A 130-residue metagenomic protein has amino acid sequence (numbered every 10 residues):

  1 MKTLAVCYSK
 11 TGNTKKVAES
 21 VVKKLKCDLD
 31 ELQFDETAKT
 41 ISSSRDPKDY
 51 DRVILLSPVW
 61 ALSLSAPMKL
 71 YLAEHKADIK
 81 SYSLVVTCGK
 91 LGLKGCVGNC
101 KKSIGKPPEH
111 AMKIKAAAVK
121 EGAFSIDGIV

Functional and structural regions predicted by a protein language model:
M1-D78, P107-H110, V119-V130: N-terminal beta1-alpha1-beta2 submodule of the flavodoxin-like/Rossmannoid cofactor-binding fold
V6, L84-V85: Preference for bulky hydrophobic residues occupying beta-strand positions in well-ordered beta-sheet regions
P58-W60, T87-K90: Beta-hairpin (beta-strand-turn-beta-strand) motif
S83, G89-F124: Short, glycine-/small-residue-rich phosphate/pyrophosphate-handling segment
